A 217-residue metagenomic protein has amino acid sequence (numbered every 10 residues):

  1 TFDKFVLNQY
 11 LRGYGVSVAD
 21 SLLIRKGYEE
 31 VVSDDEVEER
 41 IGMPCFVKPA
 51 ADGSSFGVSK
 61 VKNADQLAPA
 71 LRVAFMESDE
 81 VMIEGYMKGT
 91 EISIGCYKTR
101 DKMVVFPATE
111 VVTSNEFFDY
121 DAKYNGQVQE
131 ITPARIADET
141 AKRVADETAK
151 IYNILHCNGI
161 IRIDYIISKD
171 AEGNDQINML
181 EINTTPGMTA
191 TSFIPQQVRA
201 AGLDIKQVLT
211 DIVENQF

Functional and structural regions predicted by a protein language model:
T1-E84, K88-G89: Active-site nucleotide/adenylate-binding loops and adjacent lid/helix of ATP-dependent enzymes
R12-G15, D138-F217: ATP-dependent carboxylate activation and anion-phosphoryl transfer catalytic cores that bind Mg-ATP to form
I24, D52, V111-S114, G126 (+1 more regions): Active-site/binding-pocket entry motifs
D34, E38, A68-F75, D121 (+2 more regions): A generic alpha-helix structural signal
S54-S55, Q129-T132, A190-I194: Short small-residue beta-strand/loop micro-motif enriched in glycine and branched aliphatics
K62-D146, K169-N178: Phosphate-binding site of ATP-dependent enzymes
